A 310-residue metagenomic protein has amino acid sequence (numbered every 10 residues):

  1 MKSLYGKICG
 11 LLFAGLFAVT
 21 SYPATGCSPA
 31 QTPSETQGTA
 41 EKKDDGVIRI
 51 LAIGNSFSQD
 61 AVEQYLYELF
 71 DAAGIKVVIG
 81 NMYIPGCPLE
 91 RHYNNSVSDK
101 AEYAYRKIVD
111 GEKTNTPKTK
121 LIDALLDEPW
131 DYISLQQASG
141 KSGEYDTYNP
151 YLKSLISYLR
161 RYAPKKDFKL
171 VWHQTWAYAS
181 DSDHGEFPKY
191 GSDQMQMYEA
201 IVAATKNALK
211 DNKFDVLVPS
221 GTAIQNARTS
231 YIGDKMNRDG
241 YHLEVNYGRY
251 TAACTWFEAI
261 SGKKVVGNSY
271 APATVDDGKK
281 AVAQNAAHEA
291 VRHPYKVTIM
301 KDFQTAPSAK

Functional and structural regions predicted by a protein language model:
M1-L12: Bacterial N-terminal signal peptides that target proteins for export
G10-Y22: Bacterial N-terminal signal peptides
P33-A72, Y295-K296: N-terminal module-boundary/linker segments of secreted carbohydrate-active enzymes
D60-Y148: Conserved SGNH/GDSL esterase-like catalytic core that processes O-acyl groups on lipids and polysaccharides
E63, Y67, N149-I156, V202 (+2 more regions): Extracytoplasmic/secreted envelope proteins and their assembly/folding machinery, especially bacterial periplasmic
K118-V245, E258: Alpha-helical cap/lid subdomain in secreted, periplasmic, or secretory-pathway luminal O-acyl-processing enzymes
M236, G240-K310: Conserved catalytic region of serine esterases and O-acyltransferases that act on ester linkages in lipids
